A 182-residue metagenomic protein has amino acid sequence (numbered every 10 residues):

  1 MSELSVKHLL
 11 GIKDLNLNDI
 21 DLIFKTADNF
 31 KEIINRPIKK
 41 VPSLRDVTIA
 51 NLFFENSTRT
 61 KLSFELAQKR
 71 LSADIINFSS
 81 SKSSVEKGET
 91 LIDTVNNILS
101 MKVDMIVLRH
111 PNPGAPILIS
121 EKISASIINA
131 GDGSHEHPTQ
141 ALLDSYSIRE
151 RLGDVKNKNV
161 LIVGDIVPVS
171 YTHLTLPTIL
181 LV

Functional and structural regions predicted by a protein language model:
M1-L62: Positively charged, low-complexity intrinsically disordered leader regions
L15, T26-I33, L71, M101 (+1 more regions): Change "in soluble alpha/beta enzymes" to "in soluble alpha/beta proteins
I20, F30, S120-G133, D154-N159: Short secondary-structure transition/capping segments
I38, P42-R149: Phosphate/diphosphate ligand-binding glycine-rich loop within oxidoreductases
R45, S145-S170: Glycine-rich NAD(P)-binding loop of Rossmann-like domains
N112, I166, T178: Short, flexible active-site-adjacent loop segments at beta-strand->alpha-helix junctions, enriched in small/polar
T172-T178: Conserved small/polar residues in nucleotide/adenosyl-binding loops
